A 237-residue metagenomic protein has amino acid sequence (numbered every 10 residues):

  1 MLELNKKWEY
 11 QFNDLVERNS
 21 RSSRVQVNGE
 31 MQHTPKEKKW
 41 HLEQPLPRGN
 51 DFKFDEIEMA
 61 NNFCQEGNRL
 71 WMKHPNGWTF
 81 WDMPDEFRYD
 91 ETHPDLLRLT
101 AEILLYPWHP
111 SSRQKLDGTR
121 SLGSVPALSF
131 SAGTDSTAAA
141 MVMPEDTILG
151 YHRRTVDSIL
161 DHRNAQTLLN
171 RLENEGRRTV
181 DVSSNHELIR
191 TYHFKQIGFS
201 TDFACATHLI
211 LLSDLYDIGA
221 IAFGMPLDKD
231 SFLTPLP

Functional and structural regions predicted by a protein language model:
M1-S129, T137, V142-I159, R163-R178 (+1 more regions): RNA-binding accessory domains that recognize and position tRNA/RNA substrates
F130-S131, A222: Short glycine/serine/threonine-biased micro-segments
H152-P237: ATP-dependent adenylate-handling ligase core
